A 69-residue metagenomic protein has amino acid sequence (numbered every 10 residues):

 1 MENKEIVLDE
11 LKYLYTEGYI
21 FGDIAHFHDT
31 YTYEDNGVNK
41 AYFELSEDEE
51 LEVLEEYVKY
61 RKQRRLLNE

Functional and structural regions predicted by a protein language model:
M1-E69: Structural boundary micro-motifs
